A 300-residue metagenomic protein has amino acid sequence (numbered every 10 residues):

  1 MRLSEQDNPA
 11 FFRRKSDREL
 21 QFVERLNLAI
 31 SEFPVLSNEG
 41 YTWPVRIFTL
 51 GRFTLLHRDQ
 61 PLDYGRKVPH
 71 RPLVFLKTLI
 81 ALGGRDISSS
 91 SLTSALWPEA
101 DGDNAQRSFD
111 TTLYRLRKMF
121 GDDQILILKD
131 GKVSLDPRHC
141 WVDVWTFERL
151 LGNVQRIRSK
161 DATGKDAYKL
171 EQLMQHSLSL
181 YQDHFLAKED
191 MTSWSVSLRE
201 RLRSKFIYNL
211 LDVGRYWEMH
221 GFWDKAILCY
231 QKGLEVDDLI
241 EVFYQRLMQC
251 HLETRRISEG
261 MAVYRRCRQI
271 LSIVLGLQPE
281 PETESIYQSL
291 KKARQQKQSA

Functional and structural regions predicted by a protein language model:
M1-E5, K15-S16, Y64-L73, A81-G84 (+2 more regions): Intrinsically disordered, charged and Pro/Gly-enriched terminal/linker segments that flank large helical-solenoid
L3-L73, D123-S134, D183: Short boundary/linker motifs that mark transitions into or out of structured domains
F48, K77, F147: Active-site-flanking beta-strand signature of metal-NTP-handling nucleotidyl enzymes and homologous cyclase-like
R52, K67-K77, L96, G102-G121: DNA-recognition element of transcription regulators
L55, L76, L92, L116 (+2 more regions): Conserved RecA-like P-loop NTPase ATPase core
L79-L92: Short capping segments at the starts of secondary-structure elements
K118, D122-D123, L211, R215: Short, charge-rich, low-complexity alpha-helical interaction segments
